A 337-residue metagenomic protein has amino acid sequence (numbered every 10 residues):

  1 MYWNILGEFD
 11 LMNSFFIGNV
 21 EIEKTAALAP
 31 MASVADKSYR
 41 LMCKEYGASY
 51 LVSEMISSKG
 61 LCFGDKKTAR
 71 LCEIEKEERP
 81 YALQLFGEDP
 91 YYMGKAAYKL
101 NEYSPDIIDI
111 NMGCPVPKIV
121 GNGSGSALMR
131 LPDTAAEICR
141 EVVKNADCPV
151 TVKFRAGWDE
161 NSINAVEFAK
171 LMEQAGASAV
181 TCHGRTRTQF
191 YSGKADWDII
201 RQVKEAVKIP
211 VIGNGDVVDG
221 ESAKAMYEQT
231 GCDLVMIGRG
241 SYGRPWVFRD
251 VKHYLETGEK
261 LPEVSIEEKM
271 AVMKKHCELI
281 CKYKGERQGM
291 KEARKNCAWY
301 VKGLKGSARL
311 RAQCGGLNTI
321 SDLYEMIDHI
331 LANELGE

Functional and structural regions predicted by a protein language model:
L6-F15, I22, A26, A32 (+8 more regions): Alpha/beta catalytic cores of nucleotide-metabolism and tRNA/nucleoside-modifying enzymes
L11-F16, M31-D106: Glycine-rich, positively charged N-terminal anion/phosphate-binding segment
F15-A26, K59-P80, C114, K118-N122 (+2 more regions): N-terminal small/glycine-rich loop or linker at the start of catalytic domains across soluble metabolic enzymes
A26-P30, L51-S53, Y81-L85, I108 (+4 more regions): Hydrophobic faces of well-ordered beta-strands that scaffold small-molecule active sites in alpha/beta enzyme cores
M31, I56-S58, F86-E88, G113-P115 (+4 more regions): Active-site beta-loop-alpha junctions enriched in small/polar residues
K95-I108, M112-S124, D133-I209: Alpha/beta enzyme core
